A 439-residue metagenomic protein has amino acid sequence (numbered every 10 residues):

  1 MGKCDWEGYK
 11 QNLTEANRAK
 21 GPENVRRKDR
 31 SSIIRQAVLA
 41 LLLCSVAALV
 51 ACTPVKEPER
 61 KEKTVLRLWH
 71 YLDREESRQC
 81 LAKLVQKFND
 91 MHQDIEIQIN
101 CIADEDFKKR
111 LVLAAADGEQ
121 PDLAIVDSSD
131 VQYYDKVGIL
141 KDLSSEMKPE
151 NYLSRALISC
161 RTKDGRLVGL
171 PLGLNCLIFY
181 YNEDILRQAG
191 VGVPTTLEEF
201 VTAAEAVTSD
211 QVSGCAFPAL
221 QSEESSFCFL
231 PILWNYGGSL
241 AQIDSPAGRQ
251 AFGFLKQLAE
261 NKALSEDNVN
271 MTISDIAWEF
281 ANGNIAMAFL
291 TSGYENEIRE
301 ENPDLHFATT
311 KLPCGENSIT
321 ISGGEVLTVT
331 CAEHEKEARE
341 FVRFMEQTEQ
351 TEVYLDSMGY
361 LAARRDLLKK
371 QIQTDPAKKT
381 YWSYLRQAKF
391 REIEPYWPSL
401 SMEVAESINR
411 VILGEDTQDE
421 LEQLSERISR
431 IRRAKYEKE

Functional and structural regions predicted by a protein language model:
M1-R67, D90, Q373-P376, R430-E439: Short, low-complexity disordered leader/linker segments with a strong preference for bacterial N-terminal type II
E62-E75, I95-N100, D122-L123, V168 (+1 more regions): Short, well-ordered beta-strand elements
Q86, D90-M91, Q188, E260-N261 (+5 more regions): Extracytoplasmic/periplasmic substrate-recognition and gating elements
K87, M91-R155, D184, Q188-A189 (+4 more regions): Extracytoplasmic "Venus flytrap"/periplasmic binding protein-like
V126-I178, V201, Q211, C228 (+2 more regions): Hinge/lid segment of periplasmic solute-binding proteins
Q132-I139, A156-V193, P218-L240, I321-V329 (+1 more regions): Periplasmic solute-binding protein
C160, P303, F307-T310, L355-E406 (+2 more regions): Long, aromatic- and glycine/proline-rich binding clefts that accommodate carbohydrate-like moieties
A204-T208, A241-V269, L312: Glycine-centered hinge/linker elements that transmit conformational signals in sensory and ligand-binding systems
